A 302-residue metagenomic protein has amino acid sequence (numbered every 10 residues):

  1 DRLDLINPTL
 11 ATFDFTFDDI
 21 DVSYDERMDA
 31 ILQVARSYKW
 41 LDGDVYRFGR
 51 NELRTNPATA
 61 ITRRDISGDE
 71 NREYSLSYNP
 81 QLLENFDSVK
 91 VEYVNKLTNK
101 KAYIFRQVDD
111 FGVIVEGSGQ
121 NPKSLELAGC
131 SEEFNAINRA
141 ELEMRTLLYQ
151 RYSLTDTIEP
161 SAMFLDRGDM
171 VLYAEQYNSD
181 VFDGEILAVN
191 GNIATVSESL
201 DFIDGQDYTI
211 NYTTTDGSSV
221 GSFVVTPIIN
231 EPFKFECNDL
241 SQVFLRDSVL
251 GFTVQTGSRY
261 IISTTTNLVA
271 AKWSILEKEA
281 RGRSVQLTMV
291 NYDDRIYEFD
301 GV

Functional and structural regions predicted by a protein language model:
D1-V302: C-terminal extracytoplasmic interaction modules
